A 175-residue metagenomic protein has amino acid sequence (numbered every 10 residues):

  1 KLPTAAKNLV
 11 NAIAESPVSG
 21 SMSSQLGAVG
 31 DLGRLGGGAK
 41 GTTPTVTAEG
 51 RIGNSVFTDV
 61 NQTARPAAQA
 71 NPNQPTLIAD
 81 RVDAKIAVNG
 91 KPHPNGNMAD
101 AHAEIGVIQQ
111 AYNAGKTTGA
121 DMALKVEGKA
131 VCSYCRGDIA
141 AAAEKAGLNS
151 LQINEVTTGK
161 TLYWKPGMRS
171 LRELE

Functional and structural regions predicted by a protein language model:
K1-A101, N113-A114: Glycine-rich short-loop/terminal segments
A5-N8, G106, Y134, D138: Extracytoplasmic/secreted proteins, especially bacterial periplasmic and envelope-associated proteins
T45, D100-E104, I108, A140: Hydrophobic alpha-helical segments
H102-Q110, A114, A130-S133: Acidic, glycine-rich flexible loop segments
K116-E175: Active-site or metal-binding loop neighborhoods of secreted/extracellular toxin and effector enzymes
